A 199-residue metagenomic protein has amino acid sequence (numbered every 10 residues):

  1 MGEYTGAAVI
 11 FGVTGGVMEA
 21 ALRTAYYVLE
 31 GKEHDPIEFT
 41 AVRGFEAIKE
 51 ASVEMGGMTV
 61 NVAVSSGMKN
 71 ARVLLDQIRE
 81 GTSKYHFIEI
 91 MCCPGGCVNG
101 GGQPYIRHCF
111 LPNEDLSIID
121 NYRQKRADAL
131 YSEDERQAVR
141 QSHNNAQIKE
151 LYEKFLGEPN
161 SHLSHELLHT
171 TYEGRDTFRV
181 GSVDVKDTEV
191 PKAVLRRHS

Functional and structural regions predicted by a protein language model:
M1-S199: Iron-sulfur (Fe-S) cluster-binding modules
